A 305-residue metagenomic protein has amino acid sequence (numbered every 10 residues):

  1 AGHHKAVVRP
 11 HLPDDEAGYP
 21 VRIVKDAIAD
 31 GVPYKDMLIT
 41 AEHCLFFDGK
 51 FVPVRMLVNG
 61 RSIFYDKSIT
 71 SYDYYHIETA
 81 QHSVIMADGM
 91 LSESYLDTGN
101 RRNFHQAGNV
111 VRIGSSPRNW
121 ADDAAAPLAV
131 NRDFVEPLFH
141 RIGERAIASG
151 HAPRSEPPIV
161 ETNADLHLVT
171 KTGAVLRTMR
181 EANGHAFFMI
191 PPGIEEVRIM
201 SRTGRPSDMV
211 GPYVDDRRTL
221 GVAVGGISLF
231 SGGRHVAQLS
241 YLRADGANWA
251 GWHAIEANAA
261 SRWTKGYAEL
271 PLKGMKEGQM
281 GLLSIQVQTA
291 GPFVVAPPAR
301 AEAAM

Functional and structural regions predicted by a protein language model:
A1-G114: Long beta-strand-rich cores associated with HINT superfamily self-processing modules
K5-R9, D14, A41-G49, D133-L138 (+3 more regions): A generic short-segment signal for beta-strand/edge and adjacent turn/coil regions
V7-V8, V21-V24, I28, V32 (+19 more regions): Extended aliphatic helical segments
L12, V21, I28, L38 (+14 more regions): Generic detector of leucine side chains in alpha-helical contexts
F47-V52, H105, H140, F188-M189 (+1 more regions): Compositionally biased, low-structure terminal segments
S62-E161, T178, M280-Q288, E302-A304: Long terminal accessory segments
R145-M305: Basic, ligand-binding patches in group-transfer machinery, especially extracytoplasmic/periplasmic segments
